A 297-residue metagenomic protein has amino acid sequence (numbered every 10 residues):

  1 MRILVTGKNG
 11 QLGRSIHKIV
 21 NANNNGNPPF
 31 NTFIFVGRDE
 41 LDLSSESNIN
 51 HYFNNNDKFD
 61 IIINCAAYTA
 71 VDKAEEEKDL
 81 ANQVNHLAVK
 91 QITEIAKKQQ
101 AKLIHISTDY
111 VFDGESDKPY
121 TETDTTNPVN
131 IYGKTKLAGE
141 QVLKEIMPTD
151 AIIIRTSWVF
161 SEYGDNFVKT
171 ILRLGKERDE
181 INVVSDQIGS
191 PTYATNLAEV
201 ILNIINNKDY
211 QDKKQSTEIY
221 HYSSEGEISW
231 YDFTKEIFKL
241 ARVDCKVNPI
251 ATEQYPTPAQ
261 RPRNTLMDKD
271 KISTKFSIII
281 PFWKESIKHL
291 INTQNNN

Functional and structural regions predicted by a protein language model:
R2-A22: N-terminal Rossmann NAD(P)H-binding glycine-rich loop of SDR-like oxidoreductase domains
G26-H51: Adenosine-cofactor binding site in Rossmann-like domains, unifying the SAM/SAH pocket of S-adenosylmethionine-dependent
E46-V84, I95-K97: NAD(P)H-binding glycine-rich loop region in Rossmannoid oxidoreductase-like domains and their noncatalytic homologs
E76, Q83, L87-Q91, V111-F112 (+2 more regions): Catalytic helix-loop patch of NAD(P)-dependent Rossmann-fold dehydrogenases
Q141-S190, T195-N203: NAD(P)-dependent short-chain dehydrogenase/reductase
E162, Q187-A198, Y220-K239, H289: Substrate-binding strand-loop-helix patch in Rossmann-like NAD(P)-dependent oxidoreductase/epimerase domains
N207-P256: Mid/C-terminal beta-alpha module of Rossmann-like enzyme folds, strongest in SDR-family dehydrogenases/epimerases
Y210, S229-Y231, K235, A251-L290 (+1 more regions): Conserved C-terminal active-site "lid" loop/helix of NAD(P)H-dependent oxidoreductases that clamps the redox cofactor
